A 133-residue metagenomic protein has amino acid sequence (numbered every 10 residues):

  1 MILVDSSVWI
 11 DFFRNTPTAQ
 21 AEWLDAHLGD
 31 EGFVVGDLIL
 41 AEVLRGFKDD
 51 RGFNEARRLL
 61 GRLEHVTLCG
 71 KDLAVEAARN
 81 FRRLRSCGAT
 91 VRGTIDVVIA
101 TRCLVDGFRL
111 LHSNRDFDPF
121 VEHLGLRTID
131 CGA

Functional and structural regions predicted by a protein language model:
M1, A100, L104-A133: Acidic, PIN/NYN-like endoribonuclease modules and their adjacent C-terminal/linker elements
M1-V35, R45-R58: Short, well-structured N-terminal submotif of metal-dependent ribonuclease cores
D5, G36, R92-G93, N114 (+1 more regions): Histidine- and aromatic-rich ligand-binding microenvironments
D5-S6, V43, A77, C103: Generic structural signal for small/hydrophobic residues in well-ordered secondary structure, especially within
W9-I10, L40-V43, F117-D118: A generic structural signal for short hydrophobic patches within well-formed alpha-helices
A21, L40, F53-A56, A74-A78 (+1 more regions): A general structural signal for well-ordered alpha-helical segments in protein cores
R51, R58-E64, G70: Active-site-proximal, substrate-binding regions of enzyme catalytic domains and RNA-binding/basic surfaces
H65-L111: Active-site neighborhoods of divalent-metal-dependent phosphate/nucleic-acid chemistry enzymes
